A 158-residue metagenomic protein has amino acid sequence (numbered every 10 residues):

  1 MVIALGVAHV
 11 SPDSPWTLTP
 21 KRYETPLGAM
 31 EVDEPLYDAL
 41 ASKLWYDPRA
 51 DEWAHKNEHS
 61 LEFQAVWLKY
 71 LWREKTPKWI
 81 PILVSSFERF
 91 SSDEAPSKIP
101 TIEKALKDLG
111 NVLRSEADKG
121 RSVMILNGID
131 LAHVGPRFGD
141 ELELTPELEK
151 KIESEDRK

Functional and structural regions predicted by a protein language model:
M1-K158: Active-site histidine-anchored catalytic micro-motif
